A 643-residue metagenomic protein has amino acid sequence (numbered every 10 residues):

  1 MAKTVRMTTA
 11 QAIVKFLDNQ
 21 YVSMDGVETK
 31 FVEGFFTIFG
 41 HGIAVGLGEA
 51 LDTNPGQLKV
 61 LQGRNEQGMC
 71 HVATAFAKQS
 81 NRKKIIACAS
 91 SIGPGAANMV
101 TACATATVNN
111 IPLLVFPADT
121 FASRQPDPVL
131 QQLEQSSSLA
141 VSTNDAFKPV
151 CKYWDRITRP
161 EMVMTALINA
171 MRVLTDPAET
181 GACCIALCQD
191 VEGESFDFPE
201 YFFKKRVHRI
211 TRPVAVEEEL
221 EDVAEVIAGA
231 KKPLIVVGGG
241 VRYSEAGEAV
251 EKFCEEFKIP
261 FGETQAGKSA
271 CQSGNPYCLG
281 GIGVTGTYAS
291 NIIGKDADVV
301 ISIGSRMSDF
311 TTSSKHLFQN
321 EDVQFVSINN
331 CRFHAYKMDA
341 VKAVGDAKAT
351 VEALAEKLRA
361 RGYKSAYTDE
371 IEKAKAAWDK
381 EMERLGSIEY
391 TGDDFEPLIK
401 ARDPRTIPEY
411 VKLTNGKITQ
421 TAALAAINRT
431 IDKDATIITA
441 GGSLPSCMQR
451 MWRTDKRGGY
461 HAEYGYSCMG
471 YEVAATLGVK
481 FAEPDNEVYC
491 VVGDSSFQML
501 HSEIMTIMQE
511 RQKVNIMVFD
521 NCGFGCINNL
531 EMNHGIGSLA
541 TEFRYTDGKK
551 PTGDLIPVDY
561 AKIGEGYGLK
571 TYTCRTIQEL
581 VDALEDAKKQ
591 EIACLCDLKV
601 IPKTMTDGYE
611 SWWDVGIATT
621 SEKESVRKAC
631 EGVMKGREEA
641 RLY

Functional and structural regions predicted by a protein language model:
M1-R6, R332, Y363-G416, K599 (+2 more regions): Conserved acidic/glycine
A2-G362, D369, T430, K513-I516 (+2 more regions): N-terminal alpha/beta PP-like core and its mobile active-site loop of ThDP/TPP-dependent enzymes
Q11, T29, S244, E251 (+11 more regions): Conserved structured core elements
K15-D25, E33, L358-R359, D379-D394 (+2 more regions): Short regulatory "switch" loops immediately downstream of catalytic or recognition motifs within protein catalytic
F35-L47, L51, D379-A474, V479: Active-site diphosphate/adenylate-binding microenvironment
R124-S137, T285, A335-Y336, A343-V344 (+2 more regions): Thiamine diphosphate
A186, I438-A440, D597: Short beta-strand segments
G239-G240, S305-R306, G442, G493-S495 (+1 more regions): Active-site metal-binding loops of divalent metal-dependent hydrolases
